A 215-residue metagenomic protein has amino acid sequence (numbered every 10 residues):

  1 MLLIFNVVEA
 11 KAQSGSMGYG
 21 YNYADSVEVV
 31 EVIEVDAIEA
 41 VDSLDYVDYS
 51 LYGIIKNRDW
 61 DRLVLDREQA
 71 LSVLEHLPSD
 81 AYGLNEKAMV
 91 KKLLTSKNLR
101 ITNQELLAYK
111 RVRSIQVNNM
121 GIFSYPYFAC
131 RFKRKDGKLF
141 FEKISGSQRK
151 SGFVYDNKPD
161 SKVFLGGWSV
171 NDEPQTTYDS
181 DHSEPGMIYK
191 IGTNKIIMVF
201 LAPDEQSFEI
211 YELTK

Functional and structural regions predicted by a protein language model:
M1-N6: Bacterial N-terminal signal peptides
V8-A12, K158: Short, Lys/Arg-enriched, disordered terminal segments
K11-E105: Amphipathic/hydrophobic helical signal segments and adjacent flexible N-terminal regions that mediate secretion
G15, G20-Y23, Q69, V73 (+7 more regions): Residue-level signal for functionally critical sites in structured catalytic/ligand-binding pockets
Y19-Y23, Y46-Y52, Y82, Y109 (+5 more regions): Sequence-level detector for tyrosine residue identity
E68-S72, K91-K92, D179-E184, T193-K215: Edge beta-strand at a domain terminus
L77-E105, Y109-K138, T176, Q206: Short, solvent-exposed loop/hinge segments that bridge or flank secondary-structure elements
I115-Y125, G137-K195, T214: Contiguous, well-ordered beta-strand patches that form the walls/edges of small beta-barrel/beta-sandwich domains
